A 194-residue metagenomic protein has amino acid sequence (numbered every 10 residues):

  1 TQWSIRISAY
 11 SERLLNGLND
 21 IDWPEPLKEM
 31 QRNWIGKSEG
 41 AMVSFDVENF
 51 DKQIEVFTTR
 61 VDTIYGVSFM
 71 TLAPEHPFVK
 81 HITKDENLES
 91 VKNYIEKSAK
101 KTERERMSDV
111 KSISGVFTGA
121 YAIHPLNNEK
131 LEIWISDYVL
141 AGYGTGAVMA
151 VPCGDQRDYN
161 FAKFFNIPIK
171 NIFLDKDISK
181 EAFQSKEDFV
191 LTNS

Functional and structural regions predicted by a protein language model:
T1-A9, S44-S194: Non-cofactor substrate-recognition interfaces
T1-I54: Active-site cores that bind ATP or allylic diphosphates and position pyrophosphate for catalysis
